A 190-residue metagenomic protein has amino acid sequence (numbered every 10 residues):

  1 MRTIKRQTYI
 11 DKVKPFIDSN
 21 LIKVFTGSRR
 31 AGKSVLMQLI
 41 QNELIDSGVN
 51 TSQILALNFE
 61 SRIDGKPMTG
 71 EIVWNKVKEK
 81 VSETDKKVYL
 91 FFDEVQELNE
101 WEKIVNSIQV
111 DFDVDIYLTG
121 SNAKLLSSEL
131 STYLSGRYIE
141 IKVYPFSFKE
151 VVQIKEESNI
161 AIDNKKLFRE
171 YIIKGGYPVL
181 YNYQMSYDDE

Functional and structural regions predicted by a protein language model:
T3, K149-E190: Interdomain hinge/linker elements that couple catalytic modules in large macromolecular machines
T3-D18: Pre-Walker A adenine-sensing motif
F25: Hydrophobic anchor at the beta1->P-loop junction of P-loop NTPases
K33: Conserved lysine of the Walker
L36, I40: Hydrophobic positions on the alpha1 helix immediately C-terminal to the Walker A/P-loop
L55-V88: Short glycine-rich substrate-engagement loop in P-loop NTPases that contacts/grips substrate
D115-S121, K142: Structural recognition of the conserved hydrophobic beta-strand(s) that form the central parallel beta-sheet of P-loop
K124-E140, K155-E156: Short regulatory helix/loop adjacent to the ATP-binding pocket of P-loop NTPases
